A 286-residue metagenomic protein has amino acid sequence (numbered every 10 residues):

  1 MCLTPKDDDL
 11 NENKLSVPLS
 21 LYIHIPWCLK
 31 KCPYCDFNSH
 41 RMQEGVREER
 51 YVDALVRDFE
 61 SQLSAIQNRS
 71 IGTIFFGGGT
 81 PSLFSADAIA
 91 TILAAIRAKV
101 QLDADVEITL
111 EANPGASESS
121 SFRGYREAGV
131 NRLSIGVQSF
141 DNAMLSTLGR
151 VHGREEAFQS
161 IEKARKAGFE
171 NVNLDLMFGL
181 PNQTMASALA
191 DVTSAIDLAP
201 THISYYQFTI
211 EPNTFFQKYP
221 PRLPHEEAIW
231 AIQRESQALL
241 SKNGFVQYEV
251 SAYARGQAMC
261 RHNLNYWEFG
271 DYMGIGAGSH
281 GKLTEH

Functional and structural regions predicted by a protein language model:
M1-D7: N-terminal pre-core extensions flanking Radical SAM catalytic domains
L10-N11, S16-S20, F37-A65, R69-H286: C-terminal scaffold of the Radical SAM
L21-I25: Short active-site neighborhood of thiol/selenol oxidoreductases, capturing the structured segment around
P26-S39: Local cysteine-cluster metal-coordination motifs and their immediate loop/turn environment, predominantly Fe-S cluster
